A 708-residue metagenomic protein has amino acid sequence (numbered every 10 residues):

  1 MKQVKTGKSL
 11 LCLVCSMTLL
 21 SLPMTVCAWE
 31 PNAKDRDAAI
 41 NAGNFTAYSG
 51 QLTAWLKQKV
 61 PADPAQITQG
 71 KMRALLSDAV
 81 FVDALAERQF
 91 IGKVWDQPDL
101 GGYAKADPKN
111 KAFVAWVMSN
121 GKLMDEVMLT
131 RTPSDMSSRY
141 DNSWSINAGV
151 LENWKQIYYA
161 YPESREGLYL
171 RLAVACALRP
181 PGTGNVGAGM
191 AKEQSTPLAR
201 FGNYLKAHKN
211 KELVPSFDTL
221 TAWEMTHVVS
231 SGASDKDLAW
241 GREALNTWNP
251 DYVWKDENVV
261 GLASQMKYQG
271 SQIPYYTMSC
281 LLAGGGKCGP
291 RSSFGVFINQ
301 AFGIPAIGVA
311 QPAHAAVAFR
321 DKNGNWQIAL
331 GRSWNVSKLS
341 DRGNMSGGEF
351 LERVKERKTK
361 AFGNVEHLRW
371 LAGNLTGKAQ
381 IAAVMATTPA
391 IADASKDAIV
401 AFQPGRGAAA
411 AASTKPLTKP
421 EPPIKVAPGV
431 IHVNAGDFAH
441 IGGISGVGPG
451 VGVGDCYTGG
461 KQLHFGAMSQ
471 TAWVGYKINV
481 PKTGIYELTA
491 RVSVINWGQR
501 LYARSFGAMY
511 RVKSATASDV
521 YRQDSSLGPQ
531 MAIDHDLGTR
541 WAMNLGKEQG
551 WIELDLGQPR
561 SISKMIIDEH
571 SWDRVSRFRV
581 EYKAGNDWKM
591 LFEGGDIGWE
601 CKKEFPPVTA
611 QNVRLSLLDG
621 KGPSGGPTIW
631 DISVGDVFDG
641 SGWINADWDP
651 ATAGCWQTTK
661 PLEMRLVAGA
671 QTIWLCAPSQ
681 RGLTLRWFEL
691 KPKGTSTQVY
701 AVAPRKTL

Functional and structural regions predicted by a protein language model:
Q66, F81-V82, N110-L281: Secondary-structure boundary elements
Q272-S279, G284, G289-N374: Hydrophobic/aromatic-rich core segments of domains that either
S346-V430, W643: Long, compositionally biased intrinsically disordered regions
G436-Q462, G507-P559, H570-R577, E593-D596 (+1 more regions): Disordered, acidic Ser/Thr/Pro-rich linker "stalks" and the adjacent N-terminal cap of the next globular domain
T458-V480, G498, L545-Q558, Q657-K660: Short beta-strands within extracellular/lumenal beta-sheet-rich domains
V474, I478-I495, R560-W572, L615: A short beta-strand element within beta-rich, extracytoplasmic domains of secreted/secretory-pathway proteins
P481-T483, V492-L501, H570-S576, G622 (+1 more regions): Extended, low-complexity, turn-rich repeat/linker tracts enriched in Gly/Pro/Ser/Thr and Asp/Glu that occur
A508, N544-G550, P559-I562, E569-D639 (+4 more regions): Trp- and acidic/polar-enriched beta-sheet ligand-binding modules for extracellular glycan and matrix recognition
